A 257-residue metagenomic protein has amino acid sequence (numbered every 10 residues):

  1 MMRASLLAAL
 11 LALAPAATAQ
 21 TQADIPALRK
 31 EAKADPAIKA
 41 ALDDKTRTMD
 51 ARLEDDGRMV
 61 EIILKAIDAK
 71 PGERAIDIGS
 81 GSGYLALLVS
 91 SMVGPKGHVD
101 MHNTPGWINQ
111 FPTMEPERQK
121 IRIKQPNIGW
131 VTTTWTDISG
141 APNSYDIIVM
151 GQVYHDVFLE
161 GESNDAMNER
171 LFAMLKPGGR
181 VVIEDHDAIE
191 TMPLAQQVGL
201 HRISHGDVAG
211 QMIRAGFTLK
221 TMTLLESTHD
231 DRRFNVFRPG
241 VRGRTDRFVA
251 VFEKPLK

Functional and structural regions predicted by a protein language model:
A34-L64, K70: Class I SAM-dependent methyltransferase Rossmann-like catalytic core, especially the SAM/SAH-binding loop
G72-G81: Conserved class I S-adenosyl-L-methionine
G83-L87: Glycine-rich SAM-binding Motif I of class I
S90-G94, S163-P177: A short glycine-rich, Lys/Arg-flanked "PGG" loop and its adjoining helix->strand segment in the class I
T133, I138-I148: A short acidic, Gly/Pro-enriched loop at the edge of an enzyme's catalytic core that lines a small-molecule cofactor
D146-D165: A short SAM/SAH-binding and catalytic strip from SAM-dependent methyltransferases
G178-H186: Conserved beta-strand signature within the Rossmann-like core of class I S-adenosyl-L-methionine
D231-K257: Core SAM-dependent methyltransferase catalytic element
